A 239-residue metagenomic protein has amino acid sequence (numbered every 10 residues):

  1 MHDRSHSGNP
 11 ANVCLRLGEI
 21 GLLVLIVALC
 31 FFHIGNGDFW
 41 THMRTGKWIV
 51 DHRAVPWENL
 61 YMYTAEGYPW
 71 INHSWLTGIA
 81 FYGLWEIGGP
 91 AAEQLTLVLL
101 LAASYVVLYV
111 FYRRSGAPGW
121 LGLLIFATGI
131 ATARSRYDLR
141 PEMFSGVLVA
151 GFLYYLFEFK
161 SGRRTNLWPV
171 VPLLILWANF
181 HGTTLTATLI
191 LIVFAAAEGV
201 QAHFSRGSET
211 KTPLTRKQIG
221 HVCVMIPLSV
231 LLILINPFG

Functional and structural regions predicted by a protein language model:
M1-A28: Start-transfer (signal-anchor) and selected internal transmembrane alpha helices of multi-pass inner/ER membrane
I20, L108-A131, V147: Transmembrane-helix signature of polytopic, membrane-embedded enzymes that assemble or transfer cell-envelope glycans
I26, G129-A133, L167-G182, L228-I233: Membrane-interface alpha helices of multi-pass inner-membrane proteins
V50, G182-G239: Transmembrane catalytic cores of multi-pass membrane glycosyltransferases and polysaccharide-assembly enzymes
T64-A91: Short hydrophobic/aromatic helix or loop-helix immediately within or flanking a transmembrane segment in polytopic
L95-S115: Transmembrane-helix motifs of polytopic, lipid-linked glycan transferases
R136-F144: Short acidic/glycine- and proline-prone juxtamembrane loop motifs at membrane-interface regions of multi-pass membrane
F152-L167: Membrane-interface transmembrane helices that cradle and orient dolichyl/undecaprenyl
